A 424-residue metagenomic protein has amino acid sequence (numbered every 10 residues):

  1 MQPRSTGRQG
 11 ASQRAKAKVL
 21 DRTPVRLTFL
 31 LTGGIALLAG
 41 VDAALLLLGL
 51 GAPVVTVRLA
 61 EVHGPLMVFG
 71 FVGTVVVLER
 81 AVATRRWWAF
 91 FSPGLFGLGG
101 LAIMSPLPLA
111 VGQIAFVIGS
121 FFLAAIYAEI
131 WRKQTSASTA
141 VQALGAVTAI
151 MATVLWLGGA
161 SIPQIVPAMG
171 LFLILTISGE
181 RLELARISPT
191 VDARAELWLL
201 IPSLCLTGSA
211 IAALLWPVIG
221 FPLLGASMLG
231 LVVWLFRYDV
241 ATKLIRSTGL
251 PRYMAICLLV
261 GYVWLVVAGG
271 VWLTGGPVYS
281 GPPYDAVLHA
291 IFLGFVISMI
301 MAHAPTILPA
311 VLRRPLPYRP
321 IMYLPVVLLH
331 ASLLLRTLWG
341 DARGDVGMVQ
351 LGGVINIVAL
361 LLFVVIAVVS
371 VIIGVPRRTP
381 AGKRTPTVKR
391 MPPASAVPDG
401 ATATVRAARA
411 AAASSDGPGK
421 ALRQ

Functional and structural regions predicted by a protein language model:
Q2-Q424: Hydrophobic alpha-helical transmembrane segments of multi-pass integral membrane proteins
